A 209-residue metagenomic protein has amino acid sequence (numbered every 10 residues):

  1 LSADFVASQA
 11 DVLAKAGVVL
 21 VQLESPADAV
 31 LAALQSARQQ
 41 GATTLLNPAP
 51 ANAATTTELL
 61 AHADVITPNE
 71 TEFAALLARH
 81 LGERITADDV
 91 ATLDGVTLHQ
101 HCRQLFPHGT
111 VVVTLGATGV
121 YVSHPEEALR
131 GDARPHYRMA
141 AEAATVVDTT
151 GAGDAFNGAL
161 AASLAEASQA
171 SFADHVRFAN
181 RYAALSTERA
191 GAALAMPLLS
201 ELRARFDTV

Functional and structural regions predicted by a protein language model:
L1-L20, L202-V209: Conserved N-terminal subdomain of the carbohydrate kinase-like
S2-V6, G17-G95, T118-G119, P125-E126: Conserved beta-alpha-beta core of the PfkB/ribokinase-like small-molecule kinase fold
V6, V12-L13, L76, F156 (+1 more regions): Conserved short hydrophobic patches within well-ordered secondary structure
D11-V12, E58-L59, Q104: Structural alpha-helical scaffold elements that stabilize or flank donor/cofactor-binding regions in carbohydrate
A14-K15, H62, F106-G109: Short glycine/proline-enriched coil/turn segments at helix->beta-strand junctions
A53, H80-V209: Conserved phosphate-binding/catalytic region of the ribokinase-like
